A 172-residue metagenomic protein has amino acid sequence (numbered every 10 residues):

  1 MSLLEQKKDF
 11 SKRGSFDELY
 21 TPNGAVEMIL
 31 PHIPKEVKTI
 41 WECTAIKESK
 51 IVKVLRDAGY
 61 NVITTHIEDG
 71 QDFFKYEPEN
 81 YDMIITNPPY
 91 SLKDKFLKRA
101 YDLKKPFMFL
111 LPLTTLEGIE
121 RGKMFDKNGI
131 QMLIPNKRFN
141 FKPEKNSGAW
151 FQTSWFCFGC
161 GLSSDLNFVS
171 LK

Functional and structural regions predicted by a protein language model:
M1-K172: Class I S-adenosyl-L-methionine-dependent methyltransferase catalytic core
